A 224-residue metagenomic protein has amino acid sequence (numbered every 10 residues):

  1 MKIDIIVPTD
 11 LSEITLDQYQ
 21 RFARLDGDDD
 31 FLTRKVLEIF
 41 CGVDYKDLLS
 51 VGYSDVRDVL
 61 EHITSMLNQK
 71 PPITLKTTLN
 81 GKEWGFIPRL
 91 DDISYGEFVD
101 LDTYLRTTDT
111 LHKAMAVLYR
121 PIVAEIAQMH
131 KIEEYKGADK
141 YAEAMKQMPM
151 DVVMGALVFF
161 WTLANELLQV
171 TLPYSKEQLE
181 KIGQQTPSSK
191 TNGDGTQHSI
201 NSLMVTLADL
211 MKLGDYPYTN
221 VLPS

Functional and structural regions predicted by a protein language model:
M1-S224: Charged interaction scaffolds used for protein-protein
